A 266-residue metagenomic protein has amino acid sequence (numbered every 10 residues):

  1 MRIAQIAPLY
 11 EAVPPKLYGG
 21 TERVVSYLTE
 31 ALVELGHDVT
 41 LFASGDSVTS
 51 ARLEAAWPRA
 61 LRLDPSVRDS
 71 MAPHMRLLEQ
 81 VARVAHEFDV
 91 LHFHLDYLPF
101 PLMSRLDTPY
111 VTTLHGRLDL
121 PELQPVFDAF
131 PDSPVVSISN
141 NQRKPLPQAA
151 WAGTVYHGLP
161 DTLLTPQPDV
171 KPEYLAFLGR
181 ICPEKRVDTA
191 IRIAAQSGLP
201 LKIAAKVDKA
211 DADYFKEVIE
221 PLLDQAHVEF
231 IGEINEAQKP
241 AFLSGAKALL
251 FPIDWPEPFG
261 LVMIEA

Functional and structural regions predicted by a protein language model:
M1-E265: Catalytic cores of nucleotide-sugar-dependent glycosyltransferases that transfer UDP/GDP/TDP-activated
